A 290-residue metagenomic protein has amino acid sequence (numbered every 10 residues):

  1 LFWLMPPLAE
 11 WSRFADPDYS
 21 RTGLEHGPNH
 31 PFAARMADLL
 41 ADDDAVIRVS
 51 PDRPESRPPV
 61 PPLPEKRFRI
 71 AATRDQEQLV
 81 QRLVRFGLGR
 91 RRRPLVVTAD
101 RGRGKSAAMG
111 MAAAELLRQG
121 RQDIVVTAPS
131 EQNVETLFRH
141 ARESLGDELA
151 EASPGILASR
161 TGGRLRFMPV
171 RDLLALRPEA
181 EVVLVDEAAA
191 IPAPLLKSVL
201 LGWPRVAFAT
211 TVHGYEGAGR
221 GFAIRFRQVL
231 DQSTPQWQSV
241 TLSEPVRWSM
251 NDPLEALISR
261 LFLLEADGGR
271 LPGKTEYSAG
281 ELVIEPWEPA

Functional and structural regions predicted by a protein language model:
P6-P61, K197, T211-P289: Conserved P-loop NTPase catalytic core
F68-R93: N-terminal pre-P-loop "Q-motif" helix
D75, D100, P129: P-loop (Walker A) phosphate-binding loop of NTP-binding proteins
P94-G104: Walker A/P-loop nucleotide-binding motif
A108, A112: Hydrophobic positions on the alpha1 helix immediately C-terminal to the Walker A/P-loop
L116-P129: Conserved SF1/SF2 helicase motif Ia
A128-R177: Inter-Walker segment of RecA-like/P-loop motor cores
R160-L201: Conserved RecA-like ASCE ATPase "motif II neighborhood" in helicase/translocase motors
